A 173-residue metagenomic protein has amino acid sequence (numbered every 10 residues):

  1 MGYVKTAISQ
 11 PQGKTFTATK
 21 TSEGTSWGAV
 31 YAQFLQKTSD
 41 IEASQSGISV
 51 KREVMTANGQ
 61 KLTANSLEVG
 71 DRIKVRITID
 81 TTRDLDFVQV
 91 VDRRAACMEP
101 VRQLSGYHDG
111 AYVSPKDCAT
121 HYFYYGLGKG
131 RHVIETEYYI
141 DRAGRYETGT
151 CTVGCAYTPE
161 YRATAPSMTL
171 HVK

Functional and structural regions predicted by a protein language model:
M1-K173: Long, domain-scale non-catalytic interaction/scaffolding regions in large secretory-pathway and trafficking proteins
